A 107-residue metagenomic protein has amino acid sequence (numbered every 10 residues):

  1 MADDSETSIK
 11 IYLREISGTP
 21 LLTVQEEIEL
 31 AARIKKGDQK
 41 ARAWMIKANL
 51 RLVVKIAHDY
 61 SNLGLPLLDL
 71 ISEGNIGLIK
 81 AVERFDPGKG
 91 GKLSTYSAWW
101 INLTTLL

Functional and structural regions predicted by a protein language model:
A2-L107: Alpha-helical promoter-recognition and RNA polymerase-docking modules of transcription initiation factors, dominated by
